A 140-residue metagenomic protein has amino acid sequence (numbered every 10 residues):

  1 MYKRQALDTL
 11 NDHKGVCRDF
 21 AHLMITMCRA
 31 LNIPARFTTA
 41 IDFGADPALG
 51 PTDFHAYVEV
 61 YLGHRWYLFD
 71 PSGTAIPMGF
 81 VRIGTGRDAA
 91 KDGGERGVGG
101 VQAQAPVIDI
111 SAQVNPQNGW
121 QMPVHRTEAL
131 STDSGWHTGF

Functional and structural regions predicted by a protein language model:
M1-Y2: Short, small-residue-biased leader/transition segments that mark boundaries at the very start of proteins
A6, V16-D19: Internal active-site segments that recognize and position negatively charged phosphoryl groups and nucleotide moieties
T9-D12: Periplasmic OmpA-like peptidoglycan-binding domain that tethers envelope proteins to the cell wall
D19-Q104: Hydrophobic/aromatic-rich core segments of domains that either
T38, W66-D70, P77, G93-F140: N-terminal accessory/pre-domain segments preceding catalytic cores
